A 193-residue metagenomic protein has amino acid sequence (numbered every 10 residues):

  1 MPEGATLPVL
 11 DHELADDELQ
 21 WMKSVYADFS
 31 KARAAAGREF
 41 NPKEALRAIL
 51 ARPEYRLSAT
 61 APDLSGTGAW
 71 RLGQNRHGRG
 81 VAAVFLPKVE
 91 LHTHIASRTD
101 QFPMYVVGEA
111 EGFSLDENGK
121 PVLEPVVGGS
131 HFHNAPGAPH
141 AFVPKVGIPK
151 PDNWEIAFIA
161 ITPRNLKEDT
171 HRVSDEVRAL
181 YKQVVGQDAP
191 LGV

Functional and structural regions predicted by a protein language model:
M1-G78, L123, G186-V193: A short, N-terminal "cap"/entry segment at the start of jelly-roll beta-barrel domains of the cupin/DSBH fold
P2-D11, A141-V193: Double-stranded beta-helix
G80, T99-F102, E155-I156: Short, surface-exposed beta-edge/turn micro-motifs
V81-S97, P136: Conserved short histidine dyad/triad with adjacent acidic residue
P87, S97-E117: Glycine- and acidic-residue-biased ligand/ion/polar-headgroup-sensing regions
I95-S97, P125, V146: Short glycine/proline-enriched turns and hinge-like loops at secondary-structure junctions
D116-P139: Short acidic-glycine-tyrosine-enriched beta hairpin
